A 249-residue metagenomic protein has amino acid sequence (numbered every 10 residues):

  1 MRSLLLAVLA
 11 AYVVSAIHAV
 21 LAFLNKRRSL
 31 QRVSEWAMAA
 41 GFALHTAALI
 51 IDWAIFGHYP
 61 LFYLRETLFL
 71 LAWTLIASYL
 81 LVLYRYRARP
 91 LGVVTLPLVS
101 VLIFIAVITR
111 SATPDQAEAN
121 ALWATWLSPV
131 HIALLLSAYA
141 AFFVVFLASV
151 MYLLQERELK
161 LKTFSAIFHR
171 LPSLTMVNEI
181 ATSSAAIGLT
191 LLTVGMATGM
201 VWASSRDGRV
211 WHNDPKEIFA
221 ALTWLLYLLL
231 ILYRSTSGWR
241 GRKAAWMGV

Functional and structural regions predicted by a protein language model:
R2-Q116, W123, I132-E158, L174-R206 (+1 more regions): Hydrophobic cores of alpha-helical transmembrane segments in multi-pass integral membrane proteins
A119, W123, F164-I167: Generic structural signal of hydrophobic/aromatic residues within well-ordered alpha-helices of folded domains
L159-T175: Juxtamembrane inter-helical linkers in multi-pass membrane proteins
